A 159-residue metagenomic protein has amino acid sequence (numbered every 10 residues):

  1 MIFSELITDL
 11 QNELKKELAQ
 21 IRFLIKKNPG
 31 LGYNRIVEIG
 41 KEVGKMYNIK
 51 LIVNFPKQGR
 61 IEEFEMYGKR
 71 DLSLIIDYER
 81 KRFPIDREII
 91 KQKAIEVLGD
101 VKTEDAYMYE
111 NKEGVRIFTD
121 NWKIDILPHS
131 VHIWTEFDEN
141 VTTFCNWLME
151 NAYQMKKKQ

Functional and structural regions predicted by a protein language model:
F3-L18, Y78-L98, L127-Q159: Ampiphathic alpha-helical segments that act as solvent-exposed interaction surfaces
Q11-G40, G44: Contiguous, amphipathic alpha-helical segments that mediate oligomerization or scaffolding in large protein assemblies
F23, K27, L31, T103 (+2 more regions): Generic detector of ordered, mature protein regions
G30-Y33, V37-G40, I52-I61, M66-I85 (+2 more regions): Acidic, low-complexity, intrinsically disordered interaction modules
I49-N54, V97-Y109, M155-K157: Short secondary-structure junctions
